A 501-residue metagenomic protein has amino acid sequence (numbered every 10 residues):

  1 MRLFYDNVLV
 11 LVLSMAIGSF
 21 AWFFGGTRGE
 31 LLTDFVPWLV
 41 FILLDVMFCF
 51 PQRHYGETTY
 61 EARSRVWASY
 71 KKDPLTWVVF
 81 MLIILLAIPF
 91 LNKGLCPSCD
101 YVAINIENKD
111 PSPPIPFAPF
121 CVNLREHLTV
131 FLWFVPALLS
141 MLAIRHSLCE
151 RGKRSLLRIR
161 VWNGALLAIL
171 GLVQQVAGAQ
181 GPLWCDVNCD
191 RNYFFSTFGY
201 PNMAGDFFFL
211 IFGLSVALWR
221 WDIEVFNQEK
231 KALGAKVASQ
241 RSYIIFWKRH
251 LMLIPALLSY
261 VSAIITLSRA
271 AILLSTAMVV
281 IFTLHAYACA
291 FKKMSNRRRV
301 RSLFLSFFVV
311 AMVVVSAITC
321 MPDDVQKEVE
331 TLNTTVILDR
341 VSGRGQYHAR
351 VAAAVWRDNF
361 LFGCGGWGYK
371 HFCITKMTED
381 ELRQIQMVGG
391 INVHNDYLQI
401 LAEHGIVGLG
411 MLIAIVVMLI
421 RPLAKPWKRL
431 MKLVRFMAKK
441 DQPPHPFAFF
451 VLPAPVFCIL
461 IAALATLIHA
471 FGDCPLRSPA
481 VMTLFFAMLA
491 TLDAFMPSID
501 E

Functional and structural regions predicted by a protein language model:
M1-F24, F35-P51, W77-I84, R125-C149 (+8 more regions): Alpha-helical transmembrane segments of multi-pass inner-membrane proteins
F20-F24, K109-V122, C185-F198, G343-Y347 (+1 more regions): Juxtamembrane membrane-water interface segments that cap and precede transmembrane helices
E30-G94, N105-K109: Hydrophobic alpha-helical transmembrane segments in multi-pass integral membrane proteins
G56-T58, D100-P114, G178-D190, E229-G234 (+2 more regions): Peri-membrane helix termini and adjoining interfacial loops of integral membrane proteins
D73-W77, C96-R125, Y200, A204 (+2 more regions): Membrane-interface coil-to-helix junctions
K93-K109, L170-W184, C320-G368: Aromatic-rich transmembrane-lumenal/periplasmic boundary elements in polytopic membrane proteins
Y200, Q346-G390, Y397-I400, H404-M411: TM-adjacent membrane-interface loops and short helices in multi-pass inner/ER membrane proteins
I499-E501: Short, charged juxtamembrane terminal tails flanking transmembrane helices
